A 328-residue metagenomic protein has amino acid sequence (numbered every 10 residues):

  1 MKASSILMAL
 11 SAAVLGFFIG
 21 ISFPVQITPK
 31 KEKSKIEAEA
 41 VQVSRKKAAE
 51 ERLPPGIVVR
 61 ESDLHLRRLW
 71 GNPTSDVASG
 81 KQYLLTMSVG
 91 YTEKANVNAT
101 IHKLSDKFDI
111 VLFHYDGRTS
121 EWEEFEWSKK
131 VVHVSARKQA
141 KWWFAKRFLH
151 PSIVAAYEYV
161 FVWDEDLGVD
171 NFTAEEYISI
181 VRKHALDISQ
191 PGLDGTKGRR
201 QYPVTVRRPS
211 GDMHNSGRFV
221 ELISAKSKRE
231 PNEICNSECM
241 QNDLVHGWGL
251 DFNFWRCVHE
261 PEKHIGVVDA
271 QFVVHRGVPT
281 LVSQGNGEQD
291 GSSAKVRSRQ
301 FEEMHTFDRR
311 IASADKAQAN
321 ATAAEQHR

Functional and structural regions predicted by a protein language model:
M1-L69, S237-R328: C-terminal catalytic/acceptor-binding lobe
L66-G80, T92-I110, G117-W127: Short, acidic, metal-binding catalytic loop of nucleotide-sugar glycosyltransferases
N98-I101, E124-E126, T173-E176, L193-D194 (+3 more regions): Short coil/turn segments at secondary-structure boundaries
F113-Y159, D170-F172, V220-I223: Active-site-proximal specificity loops/subdomain of glycosyltransferases
A156-E158, K226-Q241, D251: Conserved nucleotide-sugar donor-binding and metal-coordinating catalytic region shared by glycosyltransferases
D170-R199: Conserved donor-nucleotide/metal-binding helix-loop-beta segment in metal-dependent transferases, i.e., the alpha-helix
P203-C235: Short, flexible, basic/aromatic active-site loop/helix in glycosyltransferases
